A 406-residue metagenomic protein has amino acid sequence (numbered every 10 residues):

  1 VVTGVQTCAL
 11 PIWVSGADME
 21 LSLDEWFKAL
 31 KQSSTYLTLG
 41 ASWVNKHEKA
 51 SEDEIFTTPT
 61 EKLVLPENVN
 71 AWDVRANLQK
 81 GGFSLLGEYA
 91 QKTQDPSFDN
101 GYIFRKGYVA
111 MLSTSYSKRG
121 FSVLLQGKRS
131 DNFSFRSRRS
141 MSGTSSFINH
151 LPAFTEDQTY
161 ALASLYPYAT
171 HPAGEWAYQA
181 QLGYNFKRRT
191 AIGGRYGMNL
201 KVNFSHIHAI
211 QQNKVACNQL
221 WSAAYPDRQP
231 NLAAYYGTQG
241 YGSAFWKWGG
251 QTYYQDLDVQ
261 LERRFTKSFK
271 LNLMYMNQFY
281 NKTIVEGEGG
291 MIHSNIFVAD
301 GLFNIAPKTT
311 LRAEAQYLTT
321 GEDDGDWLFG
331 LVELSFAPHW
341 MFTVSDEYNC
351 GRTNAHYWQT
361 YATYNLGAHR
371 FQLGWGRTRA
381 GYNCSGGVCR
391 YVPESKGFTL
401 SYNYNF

Functional and structural regions predicted by a protein language model:
T3-L10: Short, small-residue-biased leader/transition segments that mark boundaries at the very start of proteins
G16-D18: Predominantly transmembrane beta-strands of Gram-negative outer membrane beta-barrel pores used for transport
F27-S34, L39-W43, E61-F406: Exposed, low-structure sequence patches enriched in small/polar residues
